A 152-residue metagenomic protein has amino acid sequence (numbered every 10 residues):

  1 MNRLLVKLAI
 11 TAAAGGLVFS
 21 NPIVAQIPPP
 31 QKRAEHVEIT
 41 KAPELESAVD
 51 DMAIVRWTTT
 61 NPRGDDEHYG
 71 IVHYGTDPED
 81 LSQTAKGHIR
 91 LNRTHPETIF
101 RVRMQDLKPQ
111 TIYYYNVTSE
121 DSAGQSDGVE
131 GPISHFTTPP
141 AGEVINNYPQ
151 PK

Functional and structural regions predicted by a protein language model:
M1-A9: Bacterial N-terminal signal peptides that target proteins for export
A9-S20: Bacterial N-terminal signal peptides
N21-A25: Sec/Tat signal peptide C-region and signal peptidase I cleavage site
Q26-P151: Short, surface-exposed linear motifs at loops/turns and structural transition points
